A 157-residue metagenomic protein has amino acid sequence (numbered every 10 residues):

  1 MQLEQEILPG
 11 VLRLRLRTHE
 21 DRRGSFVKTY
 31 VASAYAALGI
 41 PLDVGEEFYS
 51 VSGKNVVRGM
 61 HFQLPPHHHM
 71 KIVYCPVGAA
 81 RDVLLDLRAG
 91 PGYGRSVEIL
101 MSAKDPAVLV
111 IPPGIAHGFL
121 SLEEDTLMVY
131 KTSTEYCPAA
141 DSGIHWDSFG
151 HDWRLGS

Functional and structural regions predicted by a protein language model:
M1-K104, E123-D125, T132-S157: Non-catalytic, conserved peripheral segments adjacent to functional cores
V83, L109, H117-L122: Short beta-strand His + acidic residue motifs that chelate non-heme Fe in jelly-roll/DSBH and cupin folds
D105-A107, I115, T126: Surface-exposed loop/turn positions
